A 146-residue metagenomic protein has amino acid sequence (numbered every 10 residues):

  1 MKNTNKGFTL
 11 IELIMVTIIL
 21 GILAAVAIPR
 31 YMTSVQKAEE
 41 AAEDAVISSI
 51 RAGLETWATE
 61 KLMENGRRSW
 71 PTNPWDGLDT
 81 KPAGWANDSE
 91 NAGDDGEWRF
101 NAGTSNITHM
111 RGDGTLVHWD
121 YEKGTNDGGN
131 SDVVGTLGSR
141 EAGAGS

Functional and structural regions predicted by a protein language model:
K2-S34: N-terminal single-pass transmembrane signal-anchor helix
F8, Y31, W57, W98-F100 (+1 more regions): Aromatic side chains
G21, G96, G135-G138: Small side chains
Q36-E64: Membrane-proximal N-terminal amphipathic helix
T59-T115: Extracellular/periplasmic head regions of type IV pilus-like filament subunits
N106-S146: Short, surface-exposed interaction loops/tails
